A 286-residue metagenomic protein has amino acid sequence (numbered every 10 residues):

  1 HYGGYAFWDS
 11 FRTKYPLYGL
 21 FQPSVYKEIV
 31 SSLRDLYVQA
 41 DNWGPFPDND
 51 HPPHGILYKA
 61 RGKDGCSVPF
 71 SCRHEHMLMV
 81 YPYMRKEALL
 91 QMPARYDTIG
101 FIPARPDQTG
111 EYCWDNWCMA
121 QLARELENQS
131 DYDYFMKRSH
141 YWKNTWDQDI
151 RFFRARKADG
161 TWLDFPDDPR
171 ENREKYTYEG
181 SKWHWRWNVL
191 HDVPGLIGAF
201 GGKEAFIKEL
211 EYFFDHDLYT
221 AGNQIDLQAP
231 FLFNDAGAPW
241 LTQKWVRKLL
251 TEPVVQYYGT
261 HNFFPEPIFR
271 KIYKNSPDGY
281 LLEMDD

Functional and structural regions predicted by a protein language model:
H1-Y37: Long, well-ordered hydrophobic secondary-structure segments characteristic of membrane-embedded and membrane-proximal
G3-R12, L20, S71-D286: Active-site core of glycosidic bond-cleaving carbohydrate-active enzymes
K14, N49-P52, D168: A generic structural signal for solvent-exposed, polar alpha-helical segments
V25-A94, I150-K157: Helix-terminus loop motifs that line ligand-binding clefts
